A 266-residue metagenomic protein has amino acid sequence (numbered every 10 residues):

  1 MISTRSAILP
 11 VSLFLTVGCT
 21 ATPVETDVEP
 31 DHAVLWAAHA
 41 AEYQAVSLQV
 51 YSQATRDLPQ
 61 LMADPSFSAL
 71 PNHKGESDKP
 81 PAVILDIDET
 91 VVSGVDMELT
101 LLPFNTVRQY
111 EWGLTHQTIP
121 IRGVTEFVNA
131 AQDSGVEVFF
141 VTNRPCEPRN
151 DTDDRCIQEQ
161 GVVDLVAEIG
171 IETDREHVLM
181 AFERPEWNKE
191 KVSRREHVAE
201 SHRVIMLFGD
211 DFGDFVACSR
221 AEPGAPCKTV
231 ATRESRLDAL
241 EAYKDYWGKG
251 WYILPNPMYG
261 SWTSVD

Functional and structural regions predicted by a protein language model:
M1-L9: Bacterial N-terminal signal peptides that target proteins for export
I8-G18: Bacterial N-terminal signal peptides
C19-L85, V265-D266: Non-catalytic pre-domain segments flanking phosphatase-related domains
Q49, Q53, K79, E111 (+6 more regions): Extracytoplasmic/secreted proteins, especially bacterial periplasmic and envelope-associated proteins
D78-A82, V91-N129, D133: Active-site neighborhood of HAD-like aspartate-dependent phosphohydrolases
A82-D86, V91-G94, E137-T142, E176-M180 (+2 more regions): Structural recognition of the beta-strand scaffold that forms the well-ordered cores of secreted hydrolase catalytic
E89, V124-V162, V166: Substrate-recognition element of Asp-dependent hydrolases with the DxDx(T/V) motif
R149-D266: C-terminal cap/substrate-recognition subdomain and adjoining C-terminal extension of metal-dependent phosphatase-like
